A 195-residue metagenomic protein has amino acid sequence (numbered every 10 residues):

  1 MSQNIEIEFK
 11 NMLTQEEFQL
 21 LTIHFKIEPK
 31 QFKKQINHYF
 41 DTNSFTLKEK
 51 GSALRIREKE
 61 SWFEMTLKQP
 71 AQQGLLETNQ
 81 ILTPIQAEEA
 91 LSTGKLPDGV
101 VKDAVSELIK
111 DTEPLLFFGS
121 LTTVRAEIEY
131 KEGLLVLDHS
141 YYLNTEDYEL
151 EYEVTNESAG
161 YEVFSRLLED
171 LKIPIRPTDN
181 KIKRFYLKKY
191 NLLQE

Functional and structural regions predicted by a protein language model:
M1-E195: Phosphate-end processing signature that detects enzymes handling 5′-triphosphorylated RNA and polyphosphate
